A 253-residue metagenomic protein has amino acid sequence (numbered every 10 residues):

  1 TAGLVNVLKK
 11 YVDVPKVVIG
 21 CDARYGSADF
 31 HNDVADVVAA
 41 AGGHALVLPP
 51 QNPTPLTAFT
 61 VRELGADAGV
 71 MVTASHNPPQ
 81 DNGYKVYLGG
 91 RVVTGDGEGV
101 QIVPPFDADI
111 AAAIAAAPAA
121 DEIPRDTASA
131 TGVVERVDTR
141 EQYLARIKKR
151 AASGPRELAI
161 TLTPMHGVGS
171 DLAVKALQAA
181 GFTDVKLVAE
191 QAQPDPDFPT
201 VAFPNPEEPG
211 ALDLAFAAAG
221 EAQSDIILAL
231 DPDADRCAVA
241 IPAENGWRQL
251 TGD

Functional and structural regions predicted by a protein language model:
T1-K9, R156-G167, I226, R236-A238: Solvent-exposed, charged interface segments at domain starts and junctions
T1-V17, R150-R156, E221: Glycine-rich phosphate/diphosphate-binding loops that line cofactor/substrate pockets in enzymes
T1-V5, P49, P53, R136-R146 (+2 more regions): Phosphate/oxyanion-binding active-site loops and adjacent basic polyanion-contact surfaces
G3-N6, K10, D36, A40 (+3 more regions): A generic structural signal for well-ordered alpha-helical segments enriched in polar/charged residues
N6, K16-D81, Q178-V239: N-terminal small/polar loop signature for handling phosphorylated ligands or for N-terminal nucleophile
K16-D22, A159-L162, D171, P242: Short glycine-rich or small-residue beta-strand-to-loop segments that form or flank ligand, phosphate, metal/Fe-S
N82-D213, A217-A218: Gly/Ser/Thr-enriched, mixed-charge loops and adjacent short helices that form phosphate/oxyanion-binding elements
G89-V92, G97, A112, A219-D253: Replace "Mg2+/Mn2+-dependent" with "divalent metal-dependent
